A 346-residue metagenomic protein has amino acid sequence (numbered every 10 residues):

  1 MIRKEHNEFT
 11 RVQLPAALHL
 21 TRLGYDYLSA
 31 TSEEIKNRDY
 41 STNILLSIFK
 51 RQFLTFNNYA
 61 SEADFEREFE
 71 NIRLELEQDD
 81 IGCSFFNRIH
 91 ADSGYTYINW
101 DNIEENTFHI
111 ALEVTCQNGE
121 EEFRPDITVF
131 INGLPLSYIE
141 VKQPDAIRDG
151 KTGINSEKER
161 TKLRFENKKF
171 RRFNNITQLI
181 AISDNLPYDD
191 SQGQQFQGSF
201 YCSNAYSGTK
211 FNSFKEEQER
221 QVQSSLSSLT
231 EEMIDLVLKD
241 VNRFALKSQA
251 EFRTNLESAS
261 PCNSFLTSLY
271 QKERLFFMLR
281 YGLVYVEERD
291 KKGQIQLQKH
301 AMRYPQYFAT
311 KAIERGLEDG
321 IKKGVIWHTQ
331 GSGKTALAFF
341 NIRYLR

Functional and structural regions predicted by a protein language model:
I2-R346: ATP-dependent helicase/translocase motor core
